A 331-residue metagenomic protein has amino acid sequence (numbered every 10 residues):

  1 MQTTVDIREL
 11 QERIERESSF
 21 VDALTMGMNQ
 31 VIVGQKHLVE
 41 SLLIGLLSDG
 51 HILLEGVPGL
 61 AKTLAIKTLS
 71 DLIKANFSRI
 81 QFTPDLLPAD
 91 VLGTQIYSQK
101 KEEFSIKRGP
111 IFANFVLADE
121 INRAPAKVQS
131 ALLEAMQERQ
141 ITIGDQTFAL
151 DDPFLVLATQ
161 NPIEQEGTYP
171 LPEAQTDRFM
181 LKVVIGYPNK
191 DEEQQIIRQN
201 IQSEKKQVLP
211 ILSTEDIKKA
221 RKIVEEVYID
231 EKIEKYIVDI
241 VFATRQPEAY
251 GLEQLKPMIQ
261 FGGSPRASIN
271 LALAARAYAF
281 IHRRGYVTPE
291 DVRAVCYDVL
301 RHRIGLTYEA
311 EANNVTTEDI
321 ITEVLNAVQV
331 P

Functional and structural regions predicted by a protein language model:
M1-E9, I14-E15, P247-P331: C-terminal engagement/docking regions of AAA+ P-loop ATPases
Q11-S18, V31, T168, K182-Q254 (+4 more regions): Conserved C-terminal "switch" segment of AAA+ ATPases
I14-L60, F242: Pre-Walker A (pre-P-loop) alpha-helix and adjacent loop at the N terminus of AAA/AAA+ ATPase modules, a conserved
S41-I44, Y97-L117: Conserved alpha-helical scaffold flanking the Walker A/P-loop in AAA+ ATPase domains
L46-T83: Walker A/P-loop
V57, V91, T159: P-loop (Walker A) phosphate-binding loop of NTP-binding proteins
S105-N114, I143-Q160, L171-M180: AAA+/SF3 P-loop NTPase mechanochemical coupling elements
P110-Q137, D151, E166-Q175, Y187-Q195: Conserved AAA+/SF3 P-loop NTPase catalytic/coupling segment centered on the Walker-B
